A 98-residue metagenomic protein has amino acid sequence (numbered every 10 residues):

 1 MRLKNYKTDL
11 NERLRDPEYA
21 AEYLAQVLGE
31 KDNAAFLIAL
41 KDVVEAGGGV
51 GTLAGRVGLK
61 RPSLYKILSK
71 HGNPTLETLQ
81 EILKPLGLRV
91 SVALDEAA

Functional and structural regions predicted by a protein language model:
M1-D42: N-terminal flexible/basic segments that precede or flank functional cores
L3, V43, S91-A98: Short, charged recognition helix plus adjacent turn of helix-turn-helix-like nucleic-acid-binding domains
A20, F36-L40, G49, K60 (+1 more regions): Amphipathic alpha-helical interface surfaces
G29, E45, S69-G72: Alpha-solenoid HEAT/Armadillo repeat architecture
D42-V43, P85: Short amphipathic alpha-helical elements of helix-turn-helix/winged-helix folds
A46-K66: Short alpha-helical DNA-recognition segment
T75-A93: DNA major-groove recognition helix of helix-turn-helix/homeodomain DNA-binding modules
